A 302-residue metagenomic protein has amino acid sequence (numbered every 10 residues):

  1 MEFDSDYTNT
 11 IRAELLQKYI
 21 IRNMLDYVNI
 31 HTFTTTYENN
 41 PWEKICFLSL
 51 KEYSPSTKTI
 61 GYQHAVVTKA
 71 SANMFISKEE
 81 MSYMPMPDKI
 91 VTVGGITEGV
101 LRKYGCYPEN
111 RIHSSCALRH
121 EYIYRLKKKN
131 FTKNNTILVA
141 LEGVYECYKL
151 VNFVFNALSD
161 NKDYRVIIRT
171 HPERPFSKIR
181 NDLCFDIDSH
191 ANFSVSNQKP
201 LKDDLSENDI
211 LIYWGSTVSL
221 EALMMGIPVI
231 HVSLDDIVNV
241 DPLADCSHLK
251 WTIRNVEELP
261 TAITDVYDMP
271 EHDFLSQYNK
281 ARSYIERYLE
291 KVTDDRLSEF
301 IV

Functional and structural regions predicted by a protein language model:
M1-E121, S219: Active-site and donor-binding regions of nucleotide-sugar-utilizing enzymes
H31-T32, K89, T136, R165 (+1 more regions): Structural motif
W42-E43, T68-S71, T97-L101, Y122-I123 (+3 more regions): Short, charged/polar "capping" segments at the starts of alpha-helices and the immediately preceding loops
I45-K51, Y104-G105, V154, K178-S189 (+1 more regions): Short, aromatic/basic amphipathic alpha-helical patches
R102-S114, L183, T217-R287: Catalytic binding pocket for nucleotide-activated donors in carbohydrate/polymer assembly enzymes
Y107, I112-C184: Conserved catalytic-core segment of nucleotide-activated headgroup transferases in glycan assembly
R174-M225, V229: Donor nucleotide-activated moiety binding/catalytic core segment of transferases that use nucleotide-activated donors
E286-V302: C-terminal alpha-helical cap of glycosyltransferases
